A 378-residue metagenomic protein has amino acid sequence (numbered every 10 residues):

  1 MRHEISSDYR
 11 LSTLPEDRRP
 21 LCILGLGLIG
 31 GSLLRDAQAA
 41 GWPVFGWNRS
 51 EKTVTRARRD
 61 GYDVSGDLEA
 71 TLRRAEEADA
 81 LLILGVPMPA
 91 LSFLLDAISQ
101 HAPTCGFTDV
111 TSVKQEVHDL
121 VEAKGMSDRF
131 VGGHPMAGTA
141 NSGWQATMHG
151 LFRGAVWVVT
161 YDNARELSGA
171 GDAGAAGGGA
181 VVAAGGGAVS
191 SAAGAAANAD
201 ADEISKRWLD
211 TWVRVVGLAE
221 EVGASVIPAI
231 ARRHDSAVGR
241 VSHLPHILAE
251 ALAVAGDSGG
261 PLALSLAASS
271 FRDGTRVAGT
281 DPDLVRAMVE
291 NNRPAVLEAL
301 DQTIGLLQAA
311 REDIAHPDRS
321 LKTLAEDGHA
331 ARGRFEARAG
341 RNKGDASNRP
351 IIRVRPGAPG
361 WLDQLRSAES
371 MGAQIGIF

Functional and structural regions predicted by a protein language model:
R2-G66: NAD(P)+-binding Rossmann beta1-loop-alpha1 motif at the extreme N-terminus of oxidoreductases
C22-I23, L84, V159: Hydrophobic Val/Ile/Leu positions in short beta-strands of Rossmann-like dinucleotide-binding domains
A70-T108: Rossmann-like NAD(P)-binding element
H101-V121: ADP-ribose/adenylate-binding Rossmann-like module
V113, A123-A229, R233-G239: Rossmann-fold dinucleotide-binding core
H234-A278, P282: Substrate/ligand-engaging "lid" and interaction regions
L262-R334: Interdomain hinge/lid region at the active-site interface of Rossmann-like NAD(P)-dependent oxidoreductases
R293, L307, R311-F378: NAD(P)-dependent dehydrogenase/reductase Rossmann-like domain
